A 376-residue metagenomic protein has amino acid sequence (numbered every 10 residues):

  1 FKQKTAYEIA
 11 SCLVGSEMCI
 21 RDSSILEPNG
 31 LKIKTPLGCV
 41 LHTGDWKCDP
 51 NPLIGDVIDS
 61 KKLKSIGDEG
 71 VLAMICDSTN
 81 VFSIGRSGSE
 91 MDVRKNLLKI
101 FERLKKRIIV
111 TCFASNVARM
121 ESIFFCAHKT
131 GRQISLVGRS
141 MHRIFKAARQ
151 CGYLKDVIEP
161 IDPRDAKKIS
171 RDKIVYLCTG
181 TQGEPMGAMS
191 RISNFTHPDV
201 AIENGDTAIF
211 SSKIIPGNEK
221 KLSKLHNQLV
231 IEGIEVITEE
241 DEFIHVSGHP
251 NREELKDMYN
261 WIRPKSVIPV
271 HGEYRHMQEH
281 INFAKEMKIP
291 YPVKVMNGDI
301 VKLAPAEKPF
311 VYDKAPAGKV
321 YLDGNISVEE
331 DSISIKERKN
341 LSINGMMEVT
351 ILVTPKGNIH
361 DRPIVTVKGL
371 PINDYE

Functional and structural regions predicted by a protein language model:
F1-G15, I20: Single conserved hydrophobic/aromatic residue that forms the stacking wall/gate of nucleotide- or nucleobase-binding
Q3, I25-E27, I333-S334, I343: Residues that act as N-cap/strand-start positions at coil-to-secondary-structure junctions
Q3-A6, V57-S60, R252: Structural motif corresponding to alpha-helix initiation and N-cap regions
S16-E17, R21-L63, H128-T130, E159 (+1 more regions): Core dinuclear metal-dependent hydrolase active-site scaffold
L26-R103, N227, G233-I234: Catalytic pocket of metal/acid-base enzymes, prominently hydrolases
F82-S211, I215-E240, I244-Y375: Hard-cation-handling environments
